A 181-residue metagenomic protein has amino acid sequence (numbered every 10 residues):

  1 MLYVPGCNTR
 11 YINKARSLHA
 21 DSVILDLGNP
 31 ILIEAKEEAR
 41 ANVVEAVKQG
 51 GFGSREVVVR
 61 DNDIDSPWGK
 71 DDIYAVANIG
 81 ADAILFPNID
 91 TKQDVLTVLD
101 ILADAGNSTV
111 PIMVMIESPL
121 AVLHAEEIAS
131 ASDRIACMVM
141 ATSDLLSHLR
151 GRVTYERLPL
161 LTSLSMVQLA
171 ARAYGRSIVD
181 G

Functional and structural regions predicted by a protein language model:
M1-G181: Conserved alpha/beta-domain cores
